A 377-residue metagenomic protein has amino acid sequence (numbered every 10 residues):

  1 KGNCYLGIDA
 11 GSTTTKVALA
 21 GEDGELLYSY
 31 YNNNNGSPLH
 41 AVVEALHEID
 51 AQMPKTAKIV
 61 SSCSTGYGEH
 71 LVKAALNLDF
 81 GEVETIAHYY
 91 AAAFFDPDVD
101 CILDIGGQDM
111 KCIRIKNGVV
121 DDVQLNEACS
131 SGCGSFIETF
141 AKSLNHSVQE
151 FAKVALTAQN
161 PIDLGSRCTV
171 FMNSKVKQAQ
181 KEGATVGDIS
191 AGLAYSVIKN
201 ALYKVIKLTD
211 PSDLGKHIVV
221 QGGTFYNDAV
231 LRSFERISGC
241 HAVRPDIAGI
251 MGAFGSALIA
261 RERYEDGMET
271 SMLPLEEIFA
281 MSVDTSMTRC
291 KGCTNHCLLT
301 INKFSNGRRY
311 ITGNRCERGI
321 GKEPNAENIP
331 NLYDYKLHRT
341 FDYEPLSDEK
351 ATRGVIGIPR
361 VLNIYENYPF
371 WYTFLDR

Functional and structural regions predicted by a protein language model:
K1, G192-G215: Phosphate/ATP-binding catalytic cores across multiple sugar-kinase/actin-like superfamilies, primarily ASKHA
K1-D23, V99-K116, C293, L298-N302: Gly/Thr-rich phosphate-binding beta-strand-loop-beta motif of the actin/hexokinase/Hsp70
I8-H40, E44-E48, V123, E127-C129: Short glycine-rich, Thr/Ser-proximal phosphate-binding strand/loop in the N-terminal lobe of ATP-dependent enzymes
N34-L39, N117-N160, G249, E262 (+1 more regions): Glycine-rich phosphate-binding loop plus the immediately following alpha-helix
G66-G68, S196, S212-E235, A248-G249 (+1 more regions): Glycine-rich phosphate-binding loops at beta-strand->alpha-helix junctions
D79-T85, E235-F254: Conserved phosphate-binding/catalytic loops in two-lobed NTP-binding clefts
Y90, I137-T139, D246-L273: Glycine-rich phosphate-binding/hydrolytic loop that grips phosphoryl groups
S174-Y203: Adenine-nucleotide phosphate-binding core of ATP-dependent small-molecule kinases
